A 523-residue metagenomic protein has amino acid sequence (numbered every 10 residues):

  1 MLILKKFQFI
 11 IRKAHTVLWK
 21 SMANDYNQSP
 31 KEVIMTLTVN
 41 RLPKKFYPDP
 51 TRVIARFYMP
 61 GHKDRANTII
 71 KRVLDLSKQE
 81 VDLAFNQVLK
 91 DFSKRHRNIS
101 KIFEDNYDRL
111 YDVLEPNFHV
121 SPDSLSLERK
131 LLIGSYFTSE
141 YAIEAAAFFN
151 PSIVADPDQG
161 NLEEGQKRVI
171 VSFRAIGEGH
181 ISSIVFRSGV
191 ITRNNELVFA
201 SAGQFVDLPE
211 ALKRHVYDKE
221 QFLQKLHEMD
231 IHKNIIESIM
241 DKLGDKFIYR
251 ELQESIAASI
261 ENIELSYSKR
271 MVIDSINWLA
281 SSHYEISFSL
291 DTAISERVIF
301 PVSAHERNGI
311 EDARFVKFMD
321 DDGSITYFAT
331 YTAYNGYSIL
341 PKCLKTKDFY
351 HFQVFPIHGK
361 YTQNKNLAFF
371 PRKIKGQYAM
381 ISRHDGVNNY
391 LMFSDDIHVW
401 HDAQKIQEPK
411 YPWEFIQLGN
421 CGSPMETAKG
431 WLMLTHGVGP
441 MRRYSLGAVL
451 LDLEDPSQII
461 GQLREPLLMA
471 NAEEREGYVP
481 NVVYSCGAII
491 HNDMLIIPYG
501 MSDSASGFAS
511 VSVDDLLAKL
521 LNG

Functional and structural regions predicted by a protein language model:
L2-K5: Extreme N-terminal basic, low-complexity initiation segments that serve as generic localization/processing leaders
F9-N27: Short, positively charged and aromatic/hydrophobic N-terminal segments
E32-N308, K317-L367, R372-I416, E426-G430 (+2 more regions): Beta-rich carbohydrate-recognition and catalytic domains
A368-R372, C421-S423, S485-I490: Beta-rich, blade/repeat-based domains predominating in secreted/periplasmic proteins but also intracellular
W413-C421, N481-Y484: Donor nucleotide-activated moiety binding/catalytic core segment of transferases that use nucleotide-activated donors
E474-A488: A conserved acidic, glycine/proline-rich C-terminal tail/linker
C486, H491, I496-S504: Beta-strand-rich recognition/accessory modules
